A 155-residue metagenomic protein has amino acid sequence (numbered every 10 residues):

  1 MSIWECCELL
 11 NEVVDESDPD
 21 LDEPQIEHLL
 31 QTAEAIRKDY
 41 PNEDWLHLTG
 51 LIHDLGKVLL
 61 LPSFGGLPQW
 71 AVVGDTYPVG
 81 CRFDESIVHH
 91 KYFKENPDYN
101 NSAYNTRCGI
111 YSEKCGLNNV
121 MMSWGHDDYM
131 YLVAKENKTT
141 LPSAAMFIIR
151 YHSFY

Functional and structural regions predicted by a protein language model:
M1-S17, L21: Secreted/extracellular ectodomain signature
L21-Y155: Divalent metal-dependent catalytic cores for phosphoryl transfer on phosphate-bearing substrates
